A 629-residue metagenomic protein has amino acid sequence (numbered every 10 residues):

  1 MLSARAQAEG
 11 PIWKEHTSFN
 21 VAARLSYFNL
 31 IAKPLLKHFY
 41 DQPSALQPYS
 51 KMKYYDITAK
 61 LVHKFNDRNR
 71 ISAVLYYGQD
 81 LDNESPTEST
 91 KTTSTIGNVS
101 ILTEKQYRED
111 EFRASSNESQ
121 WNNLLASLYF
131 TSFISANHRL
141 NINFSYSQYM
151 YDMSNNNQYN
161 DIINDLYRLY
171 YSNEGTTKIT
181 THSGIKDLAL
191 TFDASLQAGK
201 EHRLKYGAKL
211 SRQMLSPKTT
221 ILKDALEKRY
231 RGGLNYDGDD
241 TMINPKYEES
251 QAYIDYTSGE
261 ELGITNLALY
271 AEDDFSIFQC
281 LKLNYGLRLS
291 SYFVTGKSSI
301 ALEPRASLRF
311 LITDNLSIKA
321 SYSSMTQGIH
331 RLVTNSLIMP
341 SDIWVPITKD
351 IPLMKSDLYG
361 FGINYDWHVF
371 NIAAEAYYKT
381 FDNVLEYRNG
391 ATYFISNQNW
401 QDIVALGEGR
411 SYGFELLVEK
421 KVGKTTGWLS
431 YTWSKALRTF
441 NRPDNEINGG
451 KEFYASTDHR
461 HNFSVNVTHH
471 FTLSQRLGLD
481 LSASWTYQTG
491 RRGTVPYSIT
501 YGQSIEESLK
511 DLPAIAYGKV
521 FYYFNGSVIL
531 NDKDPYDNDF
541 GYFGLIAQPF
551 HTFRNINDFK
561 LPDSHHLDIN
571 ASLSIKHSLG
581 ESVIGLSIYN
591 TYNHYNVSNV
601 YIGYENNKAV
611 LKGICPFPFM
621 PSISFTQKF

Functional and structural regions predicted by a protein language model:
M1, V21-Y27, A73-Q79, F144-Q148 (+10 more regions): Transmembrane beta-barrel strands of outer-membrane/channel proteins
L2-Y27, Y40-T87, E118-L140, A198: Transmembrane beta-barrel wall of Gram-negative outer-membrane proteins
H16-T17, R68-I71, N137-L140, E201-L204 (+6 more regions): Repeated loop/turn-to-beta-strand initiation elements of outer-membrane beta-barrel proteins
V62-D80, S116-T295, A373: Face-selective signature of the C-terminal outer-membrane beta-barrel domain
S183, D187-A189, S258, T348 (+5 more regions): Outer membrane beta-barrel strand-and-loop segments of large Gram-negative receptors, especially TonB-dependent
D314-Y359, Y378-Q401, R442, S484-Y497 (+1 more regions): Surface-exposed extracellular loop regions of Gram-negative outer-membrane beta-barrel proteins, predominantly
Y378-T380, W400-V495: Gram-negative outer-membrane beta-barrel transporters
T486-Q548, P562-D568, L573-F629: C-terminal beta-signal and adjacent terminal beta-strands/loops of Gram-negative outer-membrane beta-barrel proteins
